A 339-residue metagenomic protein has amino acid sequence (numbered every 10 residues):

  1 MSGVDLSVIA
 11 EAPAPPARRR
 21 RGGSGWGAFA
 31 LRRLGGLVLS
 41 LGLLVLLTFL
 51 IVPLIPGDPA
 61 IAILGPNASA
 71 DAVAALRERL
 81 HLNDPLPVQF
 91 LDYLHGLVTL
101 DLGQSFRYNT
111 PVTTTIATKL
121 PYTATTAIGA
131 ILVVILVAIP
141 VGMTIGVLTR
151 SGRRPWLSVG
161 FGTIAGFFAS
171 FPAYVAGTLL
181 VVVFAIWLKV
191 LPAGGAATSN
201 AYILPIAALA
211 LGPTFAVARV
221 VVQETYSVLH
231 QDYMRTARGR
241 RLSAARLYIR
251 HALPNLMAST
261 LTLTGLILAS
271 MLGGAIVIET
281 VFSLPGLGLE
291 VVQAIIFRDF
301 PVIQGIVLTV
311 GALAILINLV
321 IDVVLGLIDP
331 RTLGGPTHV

Functional and structural regions predicted by a protein language model:
G3-W26, N83-I139: An internal, D/E-rich "acidic patch" concept
A14-I51: Charged, compositionally biased N-terminal leader segments and the immediate start of the first structured element
S24-A28, L41, I116-W156, A196-V339: Alpha-helical transmembrane segments of integral membrane proteins, especially multi-pass inner/plasma-membrane
L41-V88, L188-A201: Hydrophobic alpha-helical transmembrane segments of membrane transport/permease proteins and related membrane-embedded
G42-L47, I128, L132, V175-V183 (+1 more regions): Hydrophobic alpha-helical transmembrane segments of multi-pass integral membrane proteins
I55, F168-F171, L272: Transmembrane helix irregularities
A68-D101, Y202-I203, S283-Q293: Short hydrophobic, aromatic-rich alpha-helical segments embedded in or entering the lipid bilayer of multi-pass
F161-Q223: Membrane-water interface segments at transmembrane-helix boundaries in multipass membrane proteins
